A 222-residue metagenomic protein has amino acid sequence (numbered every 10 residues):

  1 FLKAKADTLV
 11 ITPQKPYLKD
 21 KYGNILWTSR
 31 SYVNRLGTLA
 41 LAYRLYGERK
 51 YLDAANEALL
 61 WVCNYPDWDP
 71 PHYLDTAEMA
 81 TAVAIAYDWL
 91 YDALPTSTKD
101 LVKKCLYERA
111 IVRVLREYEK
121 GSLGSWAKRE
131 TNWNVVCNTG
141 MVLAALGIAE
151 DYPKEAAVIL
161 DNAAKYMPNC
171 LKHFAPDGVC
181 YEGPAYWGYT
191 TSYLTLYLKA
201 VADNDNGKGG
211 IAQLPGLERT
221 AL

Functional and structural regions predicted by a protein language model:
K5-S31, V62-D67, P71-H72, A127: Internal amphipathic alpha-helical repeat/solenoid segments
Q14-G23, A84-A185, T195-A202: Active-site lining segments of carbohydrate-active enzymes
L26-N34, K50, P71-A82, R129-T139 (+1 more regions): Aromatic- and histidine-enriched alpha-helix N-cap/loop-to-helix transition segments that scaffold the rims
T28-L45, E57-W61, A80-D88: Non-membrane alpha-helical segments in proteins
R44-A54, P70-D75, L94-P95, Y152-E155 (+1 more regions): Alpha-helix boundary/capping segments in eukaryotic regulatory proteins
R49-L52, A58-P66, G121: A conserved hydrophobic secondary-structure block that centers on an alpha-helix together with its immediately flanking
Y186, T191-L222: Extended polysaccharide-engagement surfaces of secreted carbohydrate-active enzymes
